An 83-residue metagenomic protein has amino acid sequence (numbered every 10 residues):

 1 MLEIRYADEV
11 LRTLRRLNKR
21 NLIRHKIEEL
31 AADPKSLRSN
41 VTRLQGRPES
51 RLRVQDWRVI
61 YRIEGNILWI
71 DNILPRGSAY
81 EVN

Functional and structural regions predicted by a protein language model:
M1-I4, E9-L17, L22-R24, A31 (+2 more regions): Enriched for short, Lys/Arg-rich terminal
E28-R53, Y80: A short, surface-exposed loop/turn module that caps and links secondary-structure elements
